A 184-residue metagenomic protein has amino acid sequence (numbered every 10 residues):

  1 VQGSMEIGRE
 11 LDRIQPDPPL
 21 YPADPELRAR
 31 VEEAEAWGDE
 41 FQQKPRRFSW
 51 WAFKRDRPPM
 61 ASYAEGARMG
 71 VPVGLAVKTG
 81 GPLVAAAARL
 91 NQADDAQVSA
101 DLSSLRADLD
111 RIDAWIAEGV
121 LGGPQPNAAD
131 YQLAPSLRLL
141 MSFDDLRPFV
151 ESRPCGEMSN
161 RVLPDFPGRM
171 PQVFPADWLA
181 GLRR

Functional and structural regions predicted by a protein language model:
V1-V73, R183: GST-like domain detector, emphasizing the conserved glutathione-binding G-site in the N-terminal thioredoxin-like
Q2-G3, N127, R153-P154: Secondary-structure junction/capping motif
G8, D12, E32-E35, R106-L109 (+3 more regions): Non-transmembrane alpha-helical segments in soluble domains of secreted/periplasmic/extracellular proteins
E35, R47, T79-A87, G156-D165: Charged, low-complexity, helix-prone segments enriched in Lys/Glu/Asp/Gln
Q43-E151: GST-like fold's C-terminal all-alpha helical module
L137-R184: Long, positively charged, glycine-interspersed low-complexity recognition regions
